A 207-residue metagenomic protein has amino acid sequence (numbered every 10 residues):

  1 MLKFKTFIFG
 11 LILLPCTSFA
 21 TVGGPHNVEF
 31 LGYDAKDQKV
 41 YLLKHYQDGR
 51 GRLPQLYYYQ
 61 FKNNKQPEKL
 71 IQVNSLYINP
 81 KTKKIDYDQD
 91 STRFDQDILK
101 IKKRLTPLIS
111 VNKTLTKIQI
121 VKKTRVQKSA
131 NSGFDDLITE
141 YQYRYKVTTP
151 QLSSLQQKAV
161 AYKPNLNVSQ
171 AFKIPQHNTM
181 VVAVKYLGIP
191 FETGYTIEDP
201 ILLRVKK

Functional and structural regions predicted by a protein language model:
F4-C16: Sec-dependent N-terminal signal peptides
S18-G23: Boundary at the C-terminal end of the N-terminal hydrophobic targeting segment
H26-A35, N79-Y87, P164-P175: Conserved beta-propeller blade repeats
R52-L137: Structured domain cores in non-transmembrane regions
T139-K207: Glycine-rich, aromatic-bearing surface loops/beta-hairpins
